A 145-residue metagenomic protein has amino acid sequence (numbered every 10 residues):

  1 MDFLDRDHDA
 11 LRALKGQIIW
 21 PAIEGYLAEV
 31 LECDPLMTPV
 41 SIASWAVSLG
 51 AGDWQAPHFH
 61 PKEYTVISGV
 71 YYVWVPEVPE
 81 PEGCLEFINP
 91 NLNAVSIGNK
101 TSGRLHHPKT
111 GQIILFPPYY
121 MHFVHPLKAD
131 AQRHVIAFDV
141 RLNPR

Functional and structural regions predicted by a protein language model:
M1-L36, W54: Non-heme Fe(II)/2-oxoglutarate
I18-E29, H107-G111, H122, H134 (+1 more regions): Hydrophobic, well-ordered secondary-structure segments that either form specific early membrane-associated helices used
C33-S44, G83: A short coil-to-beta-strand element that immediately follows conserved catalytic motifs
L36-T38, H60-T65, K128-Q132: A generic structural micro-feature
S41, E80-E82, A131-V135: Short edge beta-strand segments in beta-sheet-rich domains
W45-L115, F123-H125, L142: Catalytic core of non-heme Fe(II) oxygenases with the double-stranded beta-helix
S68-Y71, D130-R145: A short hydrophobic beta-strand segment most commonly corresponding to one strand of the jelly-roll/cupin
